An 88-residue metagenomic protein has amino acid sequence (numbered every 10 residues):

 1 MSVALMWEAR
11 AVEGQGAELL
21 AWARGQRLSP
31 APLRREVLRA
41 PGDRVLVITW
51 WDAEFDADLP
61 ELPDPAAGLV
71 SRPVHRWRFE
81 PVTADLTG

Functional and structural regions predicted by a protein language model:
M1-V3, L33-L46, L62-G88: Glycine-rich beta-strand-turn "strand-cap" elements at beta-sheet edges
S2, G25, E54-D56: N-terminal processing/targeting junctions
M6-E8, I48: Short aromatic/hydrophobic contact patches that present stacked aromatics for nucleic-acid/ligand binding
A9, R24, D52-A53, F79: Intrinsic disorder/low-complexity segments enriched in polar/charged and small flexible residues
A9-R34, E61-P65: Short amphipathic alpha-helical segments
V12-Q15, W50-D56: Helix N-cap motif at beta-to-alpha junctions
A17-L19, V47, A57-L59, L86: Short acidic, gly/pro-rich beta-turn/loop elements at beta-sheet edges and active-site/ligand-binding grooves
